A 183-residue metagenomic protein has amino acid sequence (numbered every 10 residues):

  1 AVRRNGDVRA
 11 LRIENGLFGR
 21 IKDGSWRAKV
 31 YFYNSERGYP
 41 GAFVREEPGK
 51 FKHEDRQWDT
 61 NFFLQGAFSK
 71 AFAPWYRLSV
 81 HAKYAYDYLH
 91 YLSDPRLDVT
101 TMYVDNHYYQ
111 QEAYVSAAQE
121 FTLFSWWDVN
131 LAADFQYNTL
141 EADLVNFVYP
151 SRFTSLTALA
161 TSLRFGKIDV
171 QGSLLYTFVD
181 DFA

Functional and structural regions predicted by a protein language model:
R4-A10, G24-L78, A82-Q111: Flexible loop and strand-edge segments within Gram-negative outer membrane beta-barrel domains
I13-I21, L64-K70, V115-F121, T157-L163: Residues on the lipid-exposed face of transmembrane beta-strands in outer-membrane beta-barrel proteins
N15-L17, A28-V30, V80-A82, L131-A133 (+1 more regions): Membrane-embedded beta-strand positions of outer-membrane beta-barrel proteins
I21, F32-E36, Y84-Y88, F135-E141 (+2 more regions): Transmembrane beta-strands of outer-membrane beta-barrel pores
D23-R27, P74-L78, S125-V129, K167-G172: Repeated loop/turn-to-beta-strand initiation elements of outer-membrane beta-barrel proteins
F43, V148, F178-A183: Surface-exposed extracellular loop regions of Gram-negative outer-membrane beta-barrel proteins, predominantly
H107-Y109, A113-A133, A160: Outer membrane beta-barrel translocator domains of Type V secretion systems
S151-F153: Glycine-rich anion/phosphate-binding loops
